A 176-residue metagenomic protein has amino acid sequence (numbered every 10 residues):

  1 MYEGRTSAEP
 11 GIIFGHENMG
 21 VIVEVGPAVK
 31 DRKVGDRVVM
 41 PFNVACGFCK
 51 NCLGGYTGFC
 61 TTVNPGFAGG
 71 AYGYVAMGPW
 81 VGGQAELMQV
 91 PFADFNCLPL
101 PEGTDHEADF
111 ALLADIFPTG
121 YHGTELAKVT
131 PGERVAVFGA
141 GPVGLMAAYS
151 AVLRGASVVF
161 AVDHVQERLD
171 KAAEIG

Functional and structural regions predicted by a protein language model:
Y2-L53, G58, W80-V81, P101-G103: Glycine-rich beta-strand-centered segment in the early N-terminal region that forms part of a ligand/cofactor-binding
S7-A8, V63-M77: Short cysteine/histidine-rich metal-coordination sites, predominantly Zn2+-binding motifs
R37, C97-P99, T104-G176: Mid-domain Rossmann-like dinucleotide-binding core that forms the NAD(H)/NADP(H) cofactor-binding site
N43-V44, G58, D94, G141 (+1 more regions): Flexible, active-site-proximal loop/turn residues at the rims of small-molecule/cofactor binding pockets and catalytic
C46-N51, F59-G70, L87: Compact Cys/His-rich metal-coordination microdomains
V81-F92: A structural motif shared across PLP-dependent enzymes of the aminotransferase-like
